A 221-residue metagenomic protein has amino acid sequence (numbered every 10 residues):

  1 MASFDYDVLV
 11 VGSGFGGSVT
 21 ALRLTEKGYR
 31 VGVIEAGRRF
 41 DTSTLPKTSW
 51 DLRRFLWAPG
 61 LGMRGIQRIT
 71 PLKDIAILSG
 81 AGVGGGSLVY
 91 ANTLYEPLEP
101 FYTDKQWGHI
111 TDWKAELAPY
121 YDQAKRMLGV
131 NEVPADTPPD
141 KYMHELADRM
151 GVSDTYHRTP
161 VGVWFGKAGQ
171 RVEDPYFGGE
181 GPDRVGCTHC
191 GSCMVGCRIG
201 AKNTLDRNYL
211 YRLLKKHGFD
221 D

Functional and structural regions predicted by a protein language model:
M1-K105, H109-A115: N-terminal glycine-rich phosphate/pyrophosphate-binding loop and immediately adjacent elements
D112-D220: Conserved redox-cofactor binding core of oxidoreductases
